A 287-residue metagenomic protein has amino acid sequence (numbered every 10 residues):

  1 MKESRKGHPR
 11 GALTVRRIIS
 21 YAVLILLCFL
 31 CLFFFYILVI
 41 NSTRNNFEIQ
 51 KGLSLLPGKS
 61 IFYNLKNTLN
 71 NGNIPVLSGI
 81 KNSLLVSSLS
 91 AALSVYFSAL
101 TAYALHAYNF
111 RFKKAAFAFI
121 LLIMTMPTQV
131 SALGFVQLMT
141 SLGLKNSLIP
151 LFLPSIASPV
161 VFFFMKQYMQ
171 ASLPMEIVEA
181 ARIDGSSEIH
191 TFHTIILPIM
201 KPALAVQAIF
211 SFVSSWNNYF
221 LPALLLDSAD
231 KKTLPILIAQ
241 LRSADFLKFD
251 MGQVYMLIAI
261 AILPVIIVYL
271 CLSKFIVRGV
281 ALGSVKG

Functional and structural regions predicted by a protein language model:
M1-A12: Short, Lys/Arg-rich, polar N-terminal cytosolic tail immediately upstream of the first transmembrane signal-anchor
R16-G287: A structural signal for multi-pass alpha-helical bundles of membrane permease subunits that mediate small-molecule
